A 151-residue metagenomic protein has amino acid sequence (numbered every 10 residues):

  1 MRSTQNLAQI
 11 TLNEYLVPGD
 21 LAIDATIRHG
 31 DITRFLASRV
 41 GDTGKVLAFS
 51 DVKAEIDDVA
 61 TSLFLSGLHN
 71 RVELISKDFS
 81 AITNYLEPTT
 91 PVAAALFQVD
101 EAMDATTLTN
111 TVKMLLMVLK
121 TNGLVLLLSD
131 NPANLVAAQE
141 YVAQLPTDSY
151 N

Functional and structural regions predicted by a protein language model:
M1-D24, R28-R34: S-adenosyl-L-methionine
L16-D20, N84-V99, T106-T107: A short acidic, Gly/Pro-enriched loop at the edge of an enzyme's catalytic core that lines a small-molecule cofactor
D20, G44, G123: Glycine-centered, small-residue-biased loops immediately flanking beta-strands in adenine/cofactor-binding cores
T26, A94, V112, V118-N131: Conserved beta-strand signature within the Rossmann-like core of class I S-adenosyl-L-methionine
A37-V40, T107-T121: A short glycine-rich, Lys/Arg-flanked "PGG" loop and its adjoining helix->strand segment in the class I
G44-V52: Conserved SAM-binding motif I beta-strand of class I
V52-P91: S-adenosyl-L-methionine
P88-T89, A133-N151: Class I S-adenosyl-L-methionine
